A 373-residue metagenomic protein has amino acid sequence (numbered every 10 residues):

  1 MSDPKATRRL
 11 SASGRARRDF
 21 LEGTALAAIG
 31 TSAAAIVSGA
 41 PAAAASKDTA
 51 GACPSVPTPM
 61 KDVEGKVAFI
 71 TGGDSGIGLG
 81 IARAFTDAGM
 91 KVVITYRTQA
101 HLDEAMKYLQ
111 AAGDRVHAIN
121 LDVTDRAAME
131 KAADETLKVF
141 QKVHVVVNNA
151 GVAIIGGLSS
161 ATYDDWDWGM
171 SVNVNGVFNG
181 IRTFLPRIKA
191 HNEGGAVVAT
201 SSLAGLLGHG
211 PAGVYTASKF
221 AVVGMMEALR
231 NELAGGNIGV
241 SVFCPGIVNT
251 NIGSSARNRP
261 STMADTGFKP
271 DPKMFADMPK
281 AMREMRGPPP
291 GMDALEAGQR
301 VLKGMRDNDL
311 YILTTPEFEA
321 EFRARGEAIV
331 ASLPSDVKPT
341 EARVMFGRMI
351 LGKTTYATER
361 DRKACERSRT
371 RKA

Functional and structural regions predicted by a protein language model:
M1-A16, A43: N-terminal secretory signal peptides
V67, D74-G76: Conserved glycine-rich cofactor-binding loop
Q99-A100, I119-K131, Y163: The beta1-alpha1 cofactor-binding region of Rossmann-like NAD(H)/NADP(H)-dependent oxidoreductases
G157-L158, T162-W168: Substrate-binding pocket helix/loop in short-chain dehydrogenase/reductase
I181, S218: Active-site helix of classical SDR
S202: Residue(s) in the substrate-gating loop at a strand-loop-helix junction that position the organic substrate next
G235-P316: SDR active-site lid
